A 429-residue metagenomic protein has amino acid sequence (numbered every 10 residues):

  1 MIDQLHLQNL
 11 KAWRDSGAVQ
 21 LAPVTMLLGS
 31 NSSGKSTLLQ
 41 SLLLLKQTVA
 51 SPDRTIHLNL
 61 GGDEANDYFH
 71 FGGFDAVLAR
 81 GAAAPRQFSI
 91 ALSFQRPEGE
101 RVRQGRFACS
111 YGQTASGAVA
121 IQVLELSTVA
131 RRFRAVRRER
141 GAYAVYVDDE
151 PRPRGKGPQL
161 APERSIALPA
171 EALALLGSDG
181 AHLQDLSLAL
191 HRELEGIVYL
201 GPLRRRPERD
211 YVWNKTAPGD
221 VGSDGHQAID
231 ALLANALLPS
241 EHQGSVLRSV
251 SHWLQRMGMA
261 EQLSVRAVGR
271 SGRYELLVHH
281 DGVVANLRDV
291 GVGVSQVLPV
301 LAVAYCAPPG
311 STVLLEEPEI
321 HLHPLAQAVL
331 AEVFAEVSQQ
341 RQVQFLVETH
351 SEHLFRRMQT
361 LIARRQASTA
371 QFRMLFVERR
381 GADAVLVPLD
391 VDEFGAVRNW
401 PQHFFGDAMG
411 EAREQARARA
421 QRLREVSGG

Functional and structural regions predicted by a protein language model:
M1-R204, I362-A367, R373-F376, G428-G429: P-loop NTPase switch/coupling surface
M1-V77, H242-A416: Switch/communication elements of ASCE P-loop NTPase nucleotide-binding domains
G62, S223, G310, R422-R424: Short, intrinsically disordered/low-complexity patches at protein termini and at juxtamembrane boundaries
E98-E100, E208, A382: Residue-level signal for secondary-structure boundary sites
S178, H182-D289, R424-G429: Extended helical coiled-coil dimerization/tether regions that scaffold and oligomerize large DNA-maintenance assemblies
R413-G429: Charge-rich, low-complexity intrinsically disordered segments
